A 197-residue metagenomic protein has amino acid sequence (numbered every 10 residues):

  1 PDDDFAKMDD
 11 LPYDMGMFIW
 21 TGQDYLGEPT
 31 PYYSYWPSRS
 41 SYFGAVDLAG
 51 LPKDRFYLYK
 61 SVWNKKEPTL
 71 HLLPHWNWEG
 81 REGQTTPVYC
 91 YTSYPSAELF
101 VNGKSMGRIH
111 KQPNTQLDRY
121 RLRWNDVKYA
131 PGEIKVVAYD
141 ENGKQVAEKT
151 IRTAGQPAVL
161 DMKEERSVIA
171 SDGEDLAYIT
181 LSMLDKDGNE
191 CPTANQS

Functional and structural regions predicted by a protein language model:
P1-Q145: Extended substrate-binding grooves/exosites of carbohydrate-active enzymes
W78-G83, V168-A177: Short, solvent-exposed loop/linker segments at the N-terminal edge of repeated beta-sheet extracellular domains
V88-T92, V137, E174-P192: Beta-strand-rich structural segments
K104-G107, T193-S197: Short, well-ordered beta-strand segments
Q112-P113, R152, S197: A generic structural motif
G143-G155: Edge beta-strands of extracellular beta-sandwich domains
A154-D172: Low-complexity, acidic Ser/Thr/Pro/Gly-rich terminal tails and inter-domain linkers that flank the onset of structured
